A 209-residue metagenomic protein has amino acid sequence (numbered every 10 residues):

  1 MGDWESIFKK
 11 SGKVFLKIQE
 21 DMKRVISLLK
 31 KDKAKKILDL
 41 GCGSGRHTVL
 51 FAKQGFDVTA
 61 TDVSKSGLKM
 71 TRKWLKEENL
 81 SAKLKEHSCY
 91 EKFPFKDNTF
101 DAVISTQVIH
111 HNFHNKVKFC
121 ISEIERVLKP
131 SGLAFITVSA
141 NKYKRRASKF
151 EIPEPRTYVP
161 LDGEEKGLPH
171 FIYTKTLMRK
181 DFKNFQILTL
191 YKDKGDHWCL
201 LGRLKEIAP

Functional and structural regions predicted by a protein language model:
M1-A34, G43-K92, K116-F119, F135-P209: Class I (Rossmann-like) S-adenosyl-L-methionine-dependent methyltransferase catalytic domain, capturing the SAM-binding
L40: Conserved beta-strand/loop positions that form the S-adenosyl-L-methionine
S81-K83, N98, S131: Short acidic capping loops at alpha-helix termini that bridge into adjacent secondary structure
F93-A102: A short acidic, Gly/Pro-enriched loop at the edge of an enzyme's catalytic core that lines a small-molecule cofactor
S105-V108: A short beta-strand submotif of the Rossmann-like class I SAM-dependent methyltransferase core that lines
H110-N112: A short His-aromatic
K118-P130: A short glycine-rich, Lys/Arg-flanked "PGG" loop and its adjoining helix->strand segment in the class I
